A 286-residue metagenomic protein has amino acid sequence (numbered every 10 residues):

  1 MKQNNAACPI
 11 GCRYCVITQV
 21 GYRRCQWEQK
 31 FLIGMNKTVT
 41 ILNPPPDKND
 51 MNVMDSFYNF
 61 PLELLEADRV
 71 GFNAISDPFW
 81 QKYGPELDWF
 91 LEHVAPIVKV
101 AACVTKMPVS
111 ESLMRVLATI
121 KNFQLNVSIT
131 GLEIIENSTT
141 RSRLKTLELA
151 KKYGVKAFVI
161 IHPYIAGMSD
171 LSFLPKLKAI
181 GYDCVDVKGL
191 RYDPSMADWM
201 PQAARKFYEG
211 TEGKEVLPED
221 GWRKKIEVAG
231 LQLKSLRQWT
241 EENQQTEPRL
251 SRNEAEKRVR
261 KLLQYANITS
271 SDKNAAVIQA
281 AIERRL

Functional and structural regions predicted by a protein language model:
M1, R13, F72, E283-R285: Intrinsic disorder/low-complexity detector
M1-N49: Canonical Radical SAM [4Fe-4S] cluster-binding loop centered on the CxxxCxxC motif and its immediate flanking residues
L42-P44, N59, I161, T246: Selective for proline/serine-rich intrinsically disordered segments in cytosolic/nuclear regulatory regions
M54-K225: Conserved AdoMet/S-adenosylmethionine-binding subsite of the radical SAM
L171-L286: Auxiliary Fe-S-binding modules of radical SAM enzymes
